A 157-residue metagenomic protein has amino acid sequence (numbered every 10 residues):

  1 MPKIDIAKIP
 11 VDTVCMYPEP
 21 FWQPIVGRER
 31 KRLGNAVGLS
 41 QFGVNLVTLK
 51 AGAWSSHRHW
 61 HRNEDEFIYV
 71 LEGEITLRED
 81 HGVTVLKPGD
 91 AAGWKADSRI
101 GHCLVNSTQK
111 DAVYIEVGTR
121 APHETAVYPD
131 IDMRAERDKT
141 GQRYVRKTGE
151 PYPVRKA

Functional and structural regions predicted by a protein language model:
M1-Q41, A126-A157: A short, N-terminal "cap"/entry segment at the start of jelly-roll beta-barrel domains of the cupin/DSBH fold
G27-R30, N45-H61, R99: Conserved short histidine dyad/triad with adjacent acidic residue
G34-F42, A53-E66, G82: A short beta-loop-beta micro-motif enriched in histidine and acidic residues
G38, A96-E124: Ligand-binding loop in jelly-roll beta-barrel domains
L46-K50, H61-L77, V117-T119: Short, conserved beta-strand element in jelly-roll/cupin
K50-W54, E74, V83, S98-R99 (+2 more regions): Short, charged/polar surface micro-motifs in flexible loops or helix N-caps
D80-A96: Short acidic-glycine-tyrosine-enriched beta hairpin
